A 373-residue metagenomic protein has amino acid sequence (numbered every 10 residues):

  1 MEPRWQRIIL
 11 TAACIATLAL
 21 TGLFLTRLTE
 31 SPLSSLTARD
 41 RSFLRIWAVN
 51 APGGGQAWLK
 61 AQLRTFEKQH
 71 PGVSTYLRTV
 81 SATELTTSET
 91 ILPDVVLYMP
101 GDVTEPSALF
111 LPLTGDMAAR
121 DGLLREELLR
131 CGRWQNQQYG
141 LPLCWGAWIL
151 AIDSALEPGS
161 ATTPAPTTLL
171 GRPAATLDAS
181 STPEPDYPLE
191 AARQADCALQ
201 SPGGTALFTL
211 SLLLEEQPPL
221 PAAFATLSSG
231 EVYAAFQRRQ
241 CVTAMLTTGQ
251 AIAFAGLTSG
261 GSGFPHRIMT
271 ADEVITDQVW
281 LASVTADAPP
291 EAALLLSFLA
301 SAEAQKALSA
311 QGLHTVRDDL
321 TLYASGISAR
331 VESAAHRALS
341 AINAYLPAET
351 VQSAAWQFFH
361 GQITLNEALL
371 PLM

Functional and structural regions predicted by a protein language model:
M1-P100, M373: Conserved N-terminal structural module of periplasmic/extracytoplasmic solute-binding proteins
E2, Q6-R7, S309-M373: C-terminal capping/gating helix-and-loop segments adjacent to ligand/active sites or protein-protein/ligand interfaces
T83-V96, V103, S229-A244, Q357-H360: Short helices/loops that flank or line small-molecule/ion binding pockets
M99-I149, S160, S180-A191: Hinge/lid segment of periplasmic solute-binding proteins
Y139-C144, W148, A161-P218, C241: Extracytoplasmic/periplasmic solute-binding protein
W148-I152, A282-S283: Short glycine- and hydrophobic/aromatic-rich loop-to-beta-strand nucleating segment in the catalytic cores
E215-A288: Extracytoplasmic/periplasmic substrate-binding proteins
W280-T315: Bilobed periplasmic-binding protein/Venus flytrap-like ligand-binding cleft at the lobe interface of extracytoplasmic
